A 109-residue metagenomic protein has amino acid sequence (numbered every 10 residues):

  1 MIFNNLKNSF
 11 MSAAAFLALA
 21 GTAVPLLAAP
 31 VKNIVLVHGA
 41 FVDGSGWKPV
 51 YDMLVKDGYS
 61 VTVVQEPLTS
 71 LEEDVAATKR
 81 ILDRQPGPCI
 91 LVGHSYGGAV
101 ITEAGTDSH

Functional and structural regions predicted by a protein language model:
I2-A13: Bacterial N-terminal signal peptides that target proteins for export
A23-P25: N-terminal signal peptide c-region/cleavage motif recognized by signal peptidases
A29-G87: Active-site catalytic motif of lipid deacylating hydrolases and related acyltransferases
I90, H94-H109: Conserved hydrolase catalytic core segment
